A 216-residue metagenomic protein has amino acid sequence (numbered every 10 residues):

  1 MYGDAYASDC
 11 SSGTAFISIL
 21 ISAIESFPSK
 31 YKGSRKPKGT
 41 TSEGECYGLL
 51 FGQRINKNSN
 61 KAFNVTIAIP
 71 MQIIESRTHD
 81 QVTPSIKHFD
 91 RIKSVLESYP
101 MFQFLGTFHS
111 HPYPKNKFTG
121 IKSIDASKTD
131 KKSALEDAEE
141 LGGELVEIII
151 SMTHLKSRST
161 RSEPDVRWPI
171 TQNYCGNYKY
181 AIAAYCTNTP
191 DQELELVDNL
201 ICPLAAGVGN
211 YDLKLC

Functional and structural regions predicted by a protein language model:
M1-G106, S110-C216: MPN/JAMM (Mov34/JAB) isopeptidase/deubiquitinase module and associated MPN-bearing subunits/adaptors in ubiquitin
